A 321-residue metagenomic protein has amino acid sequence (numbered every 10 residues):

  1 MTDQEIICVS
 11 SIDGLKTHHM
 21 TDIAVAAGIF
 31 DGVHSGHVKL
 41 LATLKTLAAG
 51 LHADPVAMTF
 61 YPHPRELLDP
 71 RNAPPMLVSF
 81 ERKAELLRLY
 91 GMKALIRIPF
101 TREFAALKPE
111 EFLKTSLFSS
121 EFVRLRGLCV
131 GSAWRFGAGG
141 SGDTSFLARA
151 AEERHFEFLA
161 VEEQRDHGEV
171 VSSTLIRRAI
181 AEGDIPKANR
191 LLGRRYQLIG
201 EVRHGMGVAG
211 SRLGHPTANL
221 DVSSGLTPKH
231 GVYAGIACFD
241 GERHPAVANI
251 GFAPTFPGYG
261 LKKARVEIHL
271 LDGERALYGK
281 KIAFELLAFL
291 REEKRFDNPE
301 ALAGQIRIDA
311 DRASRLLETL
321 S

Functional and structural regions predicted by a protein language model:
D3-G14, P75, I96: Short acidic-hydrophobic, aromatic-tinged amphipathic segments that line or gate anion-handling sites
G14-S79: N-terminal catalytic cores of NTP/NDP-binding nucleotidyl/phosphoryl-transfer enzymes
P75-K83, L107-K114: Glycine-rich, highly charged phosphate/nucleotide-binding loops
L87-R88: ATP-dependent adenylation/nucleotidyltransferase module used to activate substrates
A106-P216, C238, G273, D297-A301: Classical nucleotidyltransferase
R154, G205-S321: Phosphate/ribose-recognition catalytic cores of enzymes acting on nucleotide-derived substrates
